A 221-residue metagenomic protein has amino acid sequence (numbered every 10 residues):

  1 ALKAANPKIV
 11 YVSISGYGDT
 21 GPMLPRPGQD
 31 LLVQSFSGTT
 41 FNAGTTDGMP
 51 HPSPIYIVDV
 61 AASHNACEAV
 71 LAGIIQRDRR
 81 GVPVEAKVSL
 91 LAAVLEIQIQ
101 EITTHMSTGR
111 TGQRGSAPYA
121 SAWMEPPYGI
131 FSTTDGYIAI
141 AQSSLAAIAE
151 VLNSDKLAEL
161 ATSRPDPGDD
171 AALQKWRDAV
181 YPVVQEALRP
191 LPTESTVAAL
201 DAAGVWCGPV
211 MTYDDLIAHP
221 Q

Functional and structural regions predicted by a protein language model:
A1-A4, R189: A structured beta-alpha segment of the ubiquitous adenosine-cofactor-binding alpha/beta core
K3-S143, E150: Active-site-adjacent "lid/gating" segments in soluble enzymes
N6, S154, H219: Acidic-histidine catalytic/liganding microenvironments
P7, W206-P209: Proline-centered helix-kink/hinge sites
S15-G18, Y213-H219: Short, solvent-exposed turn/loop segments enriched in Gly/Ser/Thr/Pro and often Arg
L24-P25, D170-A172, H219-Q221: Short secondary-structure transition/capping segments
A117, M124, D215-Q221: Active-site-adjacent capping/gating segments
A122, P126-C207, D214: Aromatic-enriched alpha-helical interface/lid elements that frame and gate functional surfaces
